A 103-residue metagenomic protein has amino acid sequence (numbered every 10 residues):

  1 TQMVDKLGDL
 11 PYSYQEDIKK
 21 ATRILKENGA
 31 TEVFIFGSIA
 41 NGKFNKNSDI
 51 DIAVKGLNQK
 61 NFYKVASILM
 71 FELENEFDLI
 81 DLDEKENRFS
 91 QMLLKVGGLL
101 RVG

Functional and structural regions predicted by a protein language model:
T1-E32, A40-K46, L57-G103: Catalytic core of pol beta-like nucleotidyltransferases
S48-I50: Change "...and in nucleic-acid phosphodiester-cleaving endonucleases..." to "...and in nucleic-acid processing enzymes
A53-K55: Short hydrophobic/aromatic beta-strand micro-patches that form the beta-sheet surface supporting nucleotide- or nucleic
